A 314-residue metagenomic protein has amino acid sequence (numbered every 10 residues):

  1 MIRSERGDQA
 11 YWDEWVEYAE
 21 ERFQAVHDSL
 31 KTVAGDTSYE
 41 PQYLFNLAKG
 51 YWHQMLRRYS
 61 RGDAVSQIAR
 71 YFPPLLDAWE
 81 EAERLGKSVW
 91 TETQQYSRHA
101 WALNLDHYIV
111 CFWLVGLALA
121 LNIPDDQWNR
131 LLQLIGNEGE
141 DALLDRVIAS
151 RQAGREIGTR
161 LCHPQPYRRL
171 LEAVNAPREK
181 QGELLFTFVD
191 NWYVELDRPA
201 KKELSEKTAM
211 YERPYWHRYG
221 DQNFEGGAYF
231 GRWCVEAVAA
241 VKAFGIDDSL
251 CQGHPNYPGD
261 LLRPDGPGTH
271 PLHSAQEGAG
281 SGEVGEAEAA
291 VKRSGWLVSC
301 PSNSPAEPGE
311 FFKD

Functional and structural regions predicted by a protein language model:
I2-G220, Y229: Eukaryote-skewed repeat-based solenoidal scaffolds used as protein-protein interaction platforms, primarily
V16, R160, A237, S304-P305: Short linear sequence motifs
L119, K242-G245, E310: Charged/polar positions within long, soluble alpha-helices
G139, A279, K292, A306-E307: N-terminal functional modules and adjacent low-complexity/disordered segments of proteins
E183-V298: Alpha-helical oligomerization segments
S294, P301-P305, G309-F311: Intrinsically disordered, low-complexity segments enriched in serine/proline and basic residues
